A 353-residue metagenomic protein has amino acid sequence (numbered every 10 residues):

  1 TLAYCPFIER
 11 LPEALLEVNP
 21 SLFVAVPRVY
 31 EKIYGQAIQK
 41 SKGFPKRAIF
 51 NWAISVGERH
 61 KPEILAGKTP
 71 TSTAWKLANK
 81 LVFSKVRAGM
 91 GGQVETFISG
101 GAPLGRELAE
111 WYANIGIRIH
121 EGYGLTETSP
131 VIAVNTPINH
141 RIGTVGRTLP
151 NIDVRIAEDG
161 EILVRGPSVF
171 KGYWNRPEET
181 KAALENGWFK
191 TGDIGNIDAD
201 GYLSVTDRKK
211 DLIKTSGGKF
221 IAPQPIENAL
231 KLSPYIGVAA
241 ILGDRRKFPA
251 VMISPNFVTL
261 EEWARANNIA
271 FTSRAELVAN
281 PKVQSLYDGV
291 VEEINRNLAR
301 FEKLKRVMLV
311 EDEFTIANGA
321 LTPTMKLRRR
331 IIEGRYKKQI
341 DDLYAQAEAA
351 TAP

Functional and structural regions predicted by a protein language model:
A3-D159, L163, P167, L184 (+4 more regions): Conserved adenylate-forming
T73, I142, V169-G192, E227 (+1 more regions): Conserved ANL (AMP-binding/adenylate-forming) active-site segment centered on the GW(Y/F)…HTG consensus within
T148-T215: Conserved ATP-binding/catalytic segment of the ANL
I194, A199, S233-T259: C-terminal boundary motif of the adenylate-forming
I213, V238-A240, K247, D288-P353: Conserved C-terminal "lid"/linker of ANL adenylate-forming enzymes
F220, P234-V238, T259-L309: Conserved C-terminal helical docking segment of ANL/AMP-forming enzymes that engages the acyl-acceptor during
